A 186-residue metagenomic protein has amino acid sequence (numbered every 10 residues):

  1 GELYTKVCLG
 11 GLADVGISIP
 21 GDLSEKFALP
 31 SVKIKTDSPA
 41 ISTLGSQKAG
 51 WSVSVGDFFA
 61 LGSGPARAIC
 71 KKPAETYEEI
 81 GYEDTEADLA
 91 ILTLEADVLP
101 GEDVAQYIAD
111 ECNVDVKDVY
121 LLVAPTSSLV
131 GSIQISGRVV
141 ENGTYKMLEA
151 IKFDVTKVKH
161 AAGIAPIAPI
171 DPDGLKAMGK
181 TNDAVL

Functional and structural regions predicted by a protein language model:
G1-A60: An N-terminal, globular interaction/scaffold subdomain
E2-L3, L12, K35, A68-K71 (+4 more regions): Conserved active-site and cofactor/substrate-binding residues in soluble primary-metabolism enzymes
D14-I19, A68, L92, L121 (+1 more regions): Generic preference for hydrophobic/aromatic residues in regular secondary structure cores
Q47-V55, Y82, I151-K157: A broad, low-specificity signal for short, low-complexity segments enriched in glycine/proline and polar/charged
W51-L129: Intrinsically disordered, low-complexity linker/loop segments enriched in Gly/Pro and charged/polar residues
G101-L186: A contiguous, surface-oriented mixed alpha/beta subdomain in the mid-to-C-terminal portion of proteins that forms
